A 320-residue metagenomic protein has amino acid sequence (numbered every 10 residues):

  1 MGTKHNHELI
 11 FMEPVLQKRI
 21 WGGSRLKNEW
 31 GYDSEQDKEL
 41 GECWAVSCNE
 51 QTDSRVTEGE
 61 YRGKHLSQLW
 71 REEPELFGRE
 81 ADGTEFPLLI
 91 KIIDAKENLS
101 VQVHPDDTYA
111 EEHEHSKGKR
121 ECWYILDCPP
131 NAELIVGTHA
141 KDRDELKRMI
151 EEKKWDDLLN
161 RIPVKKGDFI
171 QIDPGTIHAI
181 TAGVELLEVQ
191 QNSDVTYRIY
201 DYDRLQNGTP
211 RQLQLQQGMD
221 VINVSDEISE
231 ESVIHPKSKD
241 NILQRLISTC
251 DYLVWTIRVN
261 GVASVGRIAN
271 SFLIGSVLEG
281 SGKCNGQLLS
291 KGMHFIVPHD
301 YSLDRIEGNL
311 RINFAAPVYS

Functional and structural regions predicted by a protein language model:
M1-K141, D203-S229, V254: Transition-metal
E85, I93-N98, D107, G118 (+4 more regions): Ligand-binding loop in jelly-roll beta-barrel domains
I90-K91, L99, E121-Y124, R161-I162 (+2 more regions): His/acidic/aromatic-lined binding-pocket segments of jelly-roll/cupin-type domains and related regulatory beta-sandwich
D107, G118, D127-R161, K165-K166 (+1 more regions): Intrinsically disordered, low-complexity linker/loop segments enriched in Gly/Pro and charged/polar residues
V136-D157, L186-I228, A315-S320: Double-stranded beta-helix
L159-Q171, N285-L303: Short acidic-glycine-tyrosine-enriched beta hairpin
Y197-A269: C-terminal amphipathic alpha-helical segment
A263-S264, E279-C284: Short beta-strand segments in beta-sandwich/barrel cores
